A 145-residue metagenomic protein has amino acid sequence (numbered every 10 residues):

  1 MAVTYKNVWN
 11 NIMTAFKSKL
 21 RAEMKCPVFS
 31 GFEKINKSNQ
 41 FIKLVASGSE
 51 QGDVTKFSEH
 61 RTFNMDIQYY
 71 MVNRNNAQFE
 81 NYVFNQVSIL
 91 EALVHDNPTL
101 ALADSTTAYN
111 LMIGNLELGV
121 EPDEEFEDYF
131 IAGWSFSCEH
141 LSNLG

Functional and structural regions predicted by a protein language model:
M1-F32, G48-G145: Charged, amphipathic alpha-helical segments and their flanking helix caps
K34-N36: Short, catalytically relevant binding-site loops at active-site mouths
S38-G48: A short, hydrophobic beta-strand-centered structural micro-motif
